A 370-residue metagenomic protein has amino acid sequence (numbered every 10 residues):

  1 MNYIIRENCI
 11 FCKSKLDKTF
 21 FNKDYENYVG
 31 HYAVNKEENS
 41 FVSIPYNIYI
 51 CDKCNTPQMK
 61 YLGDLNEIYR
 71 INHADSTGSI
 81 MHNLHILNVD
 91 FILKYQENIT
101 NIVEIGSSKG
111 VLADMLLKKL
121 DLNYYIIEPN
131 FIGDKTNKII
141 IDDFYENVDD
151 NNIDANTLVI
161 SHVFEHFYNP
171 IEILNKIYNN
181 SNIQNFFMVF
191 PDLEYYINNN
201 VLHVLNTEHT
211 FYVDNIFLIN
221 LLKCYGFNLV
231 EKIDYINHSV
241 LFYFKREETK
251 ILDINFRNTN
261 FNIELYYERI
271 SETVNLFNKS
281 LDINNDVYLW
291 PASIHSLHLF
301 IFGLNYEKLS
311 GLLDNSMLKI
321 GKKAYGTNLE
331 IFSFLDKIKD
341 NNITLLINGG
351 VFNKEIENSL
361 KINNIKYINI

Functional and structural regions predicted by a protein language model:
N2-I80: N-terminal juxtadomain amphipathic helix that follows a signal peptide/anchor or precedes a small N-terminal auxiliary
K18-K23, F227-N237: Conserved S-adenosyl-L-methionine
V29-H31, M188-F211, N215-L221: Short, glycine-/aromatic-enriched active-site segment of Class I SAM-dependent methyltransferases
F91-I92, V111, M115, L241-I370: Hydrophobic, well-ordered beta-alpha structural blocks that scaffold small-molecule cofactor pockets
I99-S108: Conserved class I S-adenosyl-L-methionine
K109-N147, M317: Class I SAM-dependent methyltransferase SAM/SAH-binding core
V159: A conserved beta-strand element that flanks and buttresses the S-adenosyl-L-methionine
E172-F187: A short glycine-rich, Lys/Arg-flanked "PGG" loop and its adjoining helix->strand segment in the class I
